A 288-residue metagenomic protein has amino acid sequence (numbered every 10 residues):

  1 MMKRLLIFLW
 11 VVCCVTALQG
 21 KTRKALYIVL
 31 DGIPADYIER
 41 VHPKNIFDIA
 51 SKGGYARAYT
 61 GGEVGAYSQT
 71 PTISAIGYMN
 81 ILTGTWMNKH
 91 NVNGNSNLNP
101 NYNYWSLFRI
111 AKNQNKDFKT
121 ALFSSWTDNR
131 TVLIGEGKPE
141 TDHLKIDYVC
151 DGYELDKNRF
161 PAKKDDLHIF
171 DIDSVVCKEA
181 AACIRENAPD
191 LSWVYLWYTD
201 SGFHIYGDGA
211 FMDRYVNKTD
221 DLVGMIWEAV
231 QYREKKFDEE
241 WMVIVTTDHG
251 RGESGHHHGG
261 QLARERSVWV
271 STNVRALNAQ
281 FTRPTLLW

Functional and structural regions predicted by a protein language model:
M1-R23: Bacterial Sec-dependent N-terminal signal peptides
A25-V29, D36, A56-T60, N80-L82 (+5 more regions): Structural recognition of the beta-strand scaffold that forms the well-ordered cores of secreted hydrolase catalytic
Y27, N45-I46, K218-G259, V270: Metal-dependent active-site segment of extracytoplasmic phospho-/sulfohydrolases and closely related
G32-D36, Y55-A56, E63-S68, M87-N88 (+4 more regions): Solvent-exposed loop/turn segments at secondary-structure junctions within structured extracellular/periplasmic domains
D36-I73, A121: Short, structured active-site-proximal loop/turn typified by the sulfatase FGly-forming signature C/S-X-P-X-R
G77-Y78, L82-T85, G260-W288: Substrate-binding rim/cap in mid-to-C-terminal beta-strand-loop elements of soluble/periplasmic
N88, V92-K164: Catalytic-site neighborhoods of secreted/periplasmic enzymes that process anionic sulfate/phosphate groups
G135-K138, V149-G152, K178-M225: Active-site His/acidic residue clusters
